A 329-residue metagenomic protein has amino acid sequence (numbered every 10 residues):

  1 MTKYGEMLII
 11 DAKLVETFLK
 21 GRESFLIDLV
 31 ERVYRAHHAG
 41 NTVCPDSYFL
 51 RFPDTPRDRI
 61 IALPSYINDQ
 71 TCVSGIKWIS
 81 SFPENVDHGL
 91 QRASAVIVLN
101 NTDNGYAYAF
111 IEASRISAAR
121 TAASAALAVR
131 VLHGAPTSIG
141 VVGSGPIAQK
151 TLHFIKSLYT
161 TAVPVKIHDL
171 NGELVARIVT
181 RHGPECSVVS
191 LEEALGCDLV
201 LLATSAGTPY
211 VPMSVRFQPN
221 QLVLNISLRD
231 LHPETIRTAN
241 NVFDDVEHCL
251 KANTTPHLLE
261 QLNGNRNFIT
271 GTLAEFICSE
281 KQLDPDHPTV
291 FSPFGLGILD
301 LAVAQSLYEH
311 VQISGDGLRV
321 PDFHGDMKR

Functional and structural regions predicted by a protein language model:
M1-A118, A126, I298-L301, Y308 (+1 more regions): N-terminal ligand-binding/catalytic initiation module
L14-E16, E234-R329: Adenosine-phosphate binding glycine-rich loop
L132-I139, T161, Q218: Short helix-loop-beta connector
S144-G145: Glycine-rich Rossmann-fold phosphate-binding loop(s) that bind the pyrophosphate of adenine dinucleotide cofactors
A148-Q149: N-terminal Rossmann-fold NAD(P) dinucleotide-binding loop
L158-V179: NAD(P)-binding Rossmann-fold cofactor-contacting core
P184-C197, S214: Short acidic low-complexity segments
L199, G207-S227: Rossmann-fold NAD(P) dinucleotide-binding segment
